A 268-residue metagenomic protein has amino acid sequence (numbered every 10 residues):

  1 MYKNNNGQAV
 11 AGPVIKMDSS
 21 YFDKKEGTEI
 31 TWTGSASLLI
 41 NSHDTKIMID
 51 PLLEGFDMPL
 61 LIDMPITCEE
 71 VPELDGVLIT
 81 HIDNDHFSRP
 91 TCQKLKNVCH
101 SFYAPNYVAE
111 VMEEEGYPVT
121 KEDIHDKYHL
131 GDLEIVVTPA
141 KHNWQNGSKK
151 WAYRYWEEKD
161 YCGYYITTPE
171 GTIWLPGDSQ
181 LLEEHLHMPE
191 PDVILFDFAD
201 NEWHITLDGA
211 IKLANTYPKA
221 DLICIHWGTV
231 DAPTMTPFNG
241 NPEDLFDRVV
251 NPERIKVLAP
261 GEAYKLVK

Functional and structural regions predicted by a protein language model:
Y2-F22, S101: Short, basic/low-complexity N-terminal boundary segments at the transition from targeting/disordered tails
V14-F22, L39-I82, R89-K94, W144-Y155 (+1 more regions): Pre-active-site segment of Zn-dependent metallo-hydrolases
D23-T28, N41-I47, K127-V136, T167-I173 (+1 more regions): Beta-strand-turn-beta hairpins that frame and shape the catalytic cleft of phosphate-ester-processing enzymes
E29-W32, F56-M64, H86, V119 (+2 more regions): Short gly/ser/thr-rich secondary-structure transition/capping motifs
I40, D50, H81, S88 (+5 more regions): Divalent metal-coordination and catalytic microenvironments
P65-Y128, V136-W144: Active-site HxH/HxHxD metal-binding segment of metal-dependent hydrolases
Y103, Y107-E110, L181-K265: Cap/insert and terminal regions of metallo-dependent hydrolase folds
V136-E170, E184: Active-site-proximal loop/helix segment associated with metal-binding centers of metalloenzymes
